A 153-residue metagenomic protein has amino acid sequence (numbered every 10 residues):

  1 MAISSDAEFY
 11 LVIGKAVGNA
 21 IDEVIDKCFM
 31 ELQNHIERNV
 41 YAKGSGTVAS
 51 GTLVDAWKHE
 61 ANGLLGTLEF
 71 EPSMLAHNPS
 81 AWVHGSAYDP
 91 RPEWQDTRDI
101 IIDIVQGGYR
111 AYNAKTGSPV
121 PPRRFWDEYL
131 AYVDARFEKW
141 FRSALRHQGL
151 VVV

Functional and structural regions predicted by a protein language model:
M1-L75, Y88-V153: Short, Lys/Arg-rich flexible segments
L75-H84: Short, cysteine-centered beta-strand-loop-beta hairpins and adjacent loop/turn segments enriched in charged/polar
